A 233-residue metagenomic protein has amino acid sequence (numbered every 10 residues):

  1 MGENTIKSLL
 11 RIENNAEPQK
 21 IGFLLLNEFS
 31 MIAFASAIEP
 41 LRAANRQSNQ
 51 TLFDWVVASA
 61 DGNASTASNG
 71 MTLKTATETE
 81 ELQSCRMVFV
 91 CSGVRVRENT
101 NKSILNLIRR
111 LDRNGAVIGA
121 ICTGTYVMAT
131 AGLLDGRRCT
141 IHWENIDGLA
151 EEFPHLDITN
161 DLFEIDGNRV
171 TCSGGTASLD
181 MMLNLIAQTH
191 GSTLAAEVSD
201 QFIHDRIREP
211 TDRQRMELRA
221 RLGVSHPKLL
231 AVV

Functional and structural regions predicted by a protein language model:
M1-I118, V127-T130, L183, A187 (+2 more regions): Extended, subdomain-level signal for the structured scaffold at the beginning of enzyme domains
P18-K20, R138, N168: Residues that mark the start of a beta-strand
S59-D61, T77, W143, L162 (+1 more regions): Residues at the C-termini of beta-strands that transition into short coil/loop
E98, K102-L105, T140-W143, D147 (+2 more regions): Short, amphipathic alpha-helical segments
I118-G119, T140, T159, V170: Structural detector of well-ordered beta-strand residues that form the stable sheet scaffold of enzyme domains
L134-I165, E197-V198, F202: A conserved active-site-flanking secondary-structure segment within enzyme catalytic domains
N160-I203: Conserved anion/nucleotide-ligand pocket segment
